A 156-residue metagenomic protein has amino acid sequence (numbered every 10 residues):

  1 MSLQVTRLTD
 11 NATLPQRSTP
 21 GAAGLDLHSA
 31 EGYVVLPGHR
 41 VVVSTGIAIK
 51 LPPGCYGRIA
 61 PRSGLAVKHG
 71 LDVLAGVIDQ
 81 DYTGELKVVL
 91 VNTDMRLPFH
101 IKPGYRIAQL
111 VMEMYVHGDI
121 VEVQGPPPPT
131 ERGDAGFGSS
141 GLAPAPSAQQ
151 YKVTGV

Functional and structural regions predicted by a protein language model:
M1-V156: DUTPase catalytic domain/fold
